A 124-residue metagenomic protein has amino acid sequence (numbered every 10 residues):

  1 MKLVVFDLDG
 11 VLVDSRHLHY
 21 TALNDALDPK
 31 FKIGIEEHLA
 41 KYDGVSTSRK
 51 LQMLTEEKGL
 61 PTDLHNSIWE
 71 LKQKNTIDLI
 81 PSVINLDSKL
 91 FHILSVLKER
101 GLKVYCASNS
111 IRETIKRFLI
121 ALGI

Functional and structural regions predicted by a protein language model:
K2-L8, L12-F91, V96, R100: N-terminal helical cap/lid subdomain that shapes the substrate entry/recognition surface in HAD-like hydrolases
L12, V104-A107: Conserved SAM-binding loop
Y105, I111-I124: Substrate-recognition "cap/lid" segment bordering the active-site pocket of phosphatases
